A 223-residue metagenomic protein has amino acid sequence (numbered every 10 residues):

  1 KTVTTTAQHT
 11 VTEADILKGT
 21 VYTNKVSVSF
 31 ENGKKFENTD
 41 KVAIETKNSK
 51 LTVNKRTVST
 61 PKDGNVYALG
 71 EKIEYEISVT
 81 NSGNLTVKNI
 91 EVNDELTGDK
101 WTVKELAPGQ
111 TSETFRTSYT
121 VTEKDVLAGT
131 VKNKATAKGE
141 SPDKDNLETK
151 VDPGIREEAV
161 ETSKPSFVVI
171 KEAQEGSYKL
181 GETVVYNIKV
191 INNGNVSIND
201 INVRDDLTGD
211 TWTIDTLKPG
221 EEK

Functional and structural regions predicted by a protein language model:
K1-K223: Exported/extracytosolic protein signature
